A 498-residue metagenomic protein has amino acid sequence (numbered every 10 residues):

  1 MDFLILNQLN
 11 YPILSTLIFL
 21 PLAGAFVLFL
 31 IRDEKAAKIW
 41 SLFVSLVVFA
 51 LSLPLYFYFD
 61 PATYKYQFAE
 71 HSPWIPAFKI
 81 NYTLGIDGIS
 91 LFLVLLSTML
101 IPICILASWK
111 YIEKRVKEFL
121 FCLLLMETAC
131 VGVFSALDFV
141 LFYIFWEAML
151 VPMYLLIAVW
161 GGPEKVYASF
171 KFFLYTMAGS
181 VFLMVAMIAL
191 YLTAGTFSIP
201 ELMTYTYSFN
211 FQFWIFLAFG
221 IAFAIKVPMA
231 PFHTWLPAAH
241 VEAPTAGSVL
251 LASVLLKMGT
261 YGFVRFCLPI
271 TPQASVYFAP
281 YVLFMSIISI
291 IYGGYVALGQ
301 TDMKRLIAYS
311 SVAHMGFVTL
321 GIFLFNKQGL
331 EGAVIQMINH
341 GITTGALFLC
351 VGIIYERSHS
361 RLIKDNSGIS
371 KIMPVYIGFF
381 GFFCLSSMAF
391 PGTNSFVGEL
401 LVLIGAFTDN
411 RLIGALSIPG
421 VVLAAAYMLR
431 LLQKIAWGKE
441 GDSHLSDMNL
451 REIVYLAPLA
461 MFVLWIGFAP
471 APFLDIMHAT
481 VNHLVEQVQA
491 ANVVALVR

Functional and structural regions predicted by a protein language model:
M1-I13, L28-F121, T196-T204, H483: Transmembrane helix-loop-helix hairpins at membrane boundaries of multipass inner-membrane proteins
L14-S15, A36-L42, V140-Y143, L474-I476: Short, aromatic-rich membrane-interface segments at the entry and exit of alpha-helical transmembrane domains
S15-L30, L42-F57, V94-S108, M126-T128 (+6 more regions): Central hydrophobic cores of alpha-helical transmembrane segments in multi-pass inner-membrane proteins across all
K35-L46, Y167-M177, M373-Y376, L450-P458: Alpha-helical transmembrane segments and their helix-start/interface "positive-inside/aromatic belt" motifs in integral
F43-Y58, T176-V185, P458-P472: Hydrophobic alpha-helical membrane-insertion segments
I103-W109, T128-V140, M153-K434: Hydrophobic transmembrane alpha-helices and their helix-loop junctions in integral membrane proteins
E147: Short phosphate-coordinating micro-motif centered on Lys-Gly-acidic
M373-V375, M428-R498: Cytoplasmic/organellar membrane-interface segments at the starts of transmembrane helices in multi-pass inner-membrane
